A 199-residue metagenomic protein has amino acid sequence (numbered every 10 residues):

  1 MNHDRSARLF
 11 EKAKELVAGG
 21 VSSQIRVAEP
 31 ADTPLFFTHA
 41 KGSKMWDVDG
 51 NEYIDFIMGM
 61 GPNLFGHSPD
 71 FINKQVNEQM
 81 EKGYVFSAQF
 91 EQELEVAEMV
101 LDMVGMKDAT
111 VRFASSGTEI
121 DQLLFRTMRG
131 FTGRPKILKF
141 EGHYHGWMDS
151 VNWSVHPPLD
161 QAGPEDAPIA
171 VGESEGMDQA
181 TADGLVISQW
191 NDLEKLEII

Functional and structural regions predicted by a protein language model:
M1-H39: Active-site-adjacent loop/helix segments that line or gate small-molecule/cofactor pockets in enzymes
H3, A7, H39, G66 (+6 more regions): Electropositive phosphate-/nucleotide-binding environments in soluble metabolic enzymes
D4-K12, W46-N51, D102: Short, hydrophobic/aliphatic alpha-helical segments
A18, A40, I57-G59, L64 (+3 more regions): Short glycine/serine/threonine-biased micro-segments
S23, M45, P62-L64, P69 (+4 more regions): Short, flexible micro-motifs
P34-D55: Active-site and channel-lining beta-strand-loop segments that bind or position nucleotide-derived/phosphorylated
E52-R134, L138: Glycine-rich loop-to-alpha-helix module at the N-terminal edge of alpha/beta enzyme cores
E98-I199: PLP-dependent aspartate aminotransferase-fold enzymes
